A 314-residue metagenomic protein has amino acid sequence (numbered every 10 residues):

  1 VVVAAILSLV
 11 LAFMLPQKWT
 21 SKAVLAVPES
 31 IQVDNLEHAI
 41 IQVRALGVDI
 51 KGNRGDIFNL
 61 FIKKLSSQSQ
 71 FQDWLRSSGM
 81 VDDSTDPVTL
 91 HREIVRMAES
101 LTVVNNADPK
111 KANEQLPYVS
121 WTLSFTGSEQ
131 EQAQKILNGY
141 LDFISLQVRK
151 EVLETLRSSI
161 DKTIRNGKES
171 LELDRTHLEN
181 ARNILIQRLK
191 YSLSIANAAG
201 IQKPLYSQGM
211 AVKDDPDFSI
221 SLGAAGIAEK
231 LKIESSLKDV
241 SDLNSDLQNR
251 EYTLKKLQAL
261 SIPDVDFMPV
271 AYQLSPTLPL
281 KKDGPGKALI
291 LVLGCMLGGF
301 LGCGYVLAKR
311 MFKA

Functional and structural regions predicted by a protein language model:
V1, Q17, D283-I290, G298-A314: Juxtamembrane interface at the cytosolic side of transmembrane helices
V1-A12: Hydrophobic membrane-insertion alpha-helices, especially the h-region of bacterial N-terminal signal peptides
L15-Q115, N183: Extracytoplasmic
T20-A26, S120-T126, P269-S275: Soluble periplasmic/extracytoplasmic beta-strand elements of cell-envelope proteins
P28-S30, Q130, F300: Short coil/turn motifs at secondary-structure junctions
L75-Q258: Soluble oligomerization/assembly scaffold segments of membrane-associated complexes
Y252-G299: Interfacial amphipathic helix/helix-coil modules that most often lie immediately N-terminal to a transmembrane helix
